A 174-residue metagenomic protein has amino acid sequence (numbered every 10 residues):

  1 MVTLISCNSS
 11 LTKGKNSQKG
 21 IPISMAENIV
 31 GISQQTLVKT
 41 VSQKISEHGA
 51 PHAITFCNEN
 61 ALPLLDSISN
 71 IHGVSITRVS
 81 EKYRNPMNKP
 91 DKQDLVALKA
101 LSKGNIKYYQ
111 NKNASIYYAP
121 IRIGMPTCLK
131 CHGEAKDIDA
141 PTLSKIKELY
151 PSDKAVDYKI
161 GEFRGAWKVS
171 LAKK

Functional and structural regions predicted by a protein language model:
L4-S6: C-terminal motif of bacterial Sec signal peptides marking the signal peptidase cleavage site
S9: Short, conserved catalytic or interaction motifs in soluble domains
T12-T127, D137-K174: Extracytoplasmic c-type cytochrome modules immediately beyond a signal peptide or single-pass transmembrane anchor
K130: Short, cysteine/histidine-rich loop/knuckle motifs that typically chelate Zn2+
G133: Short Cys/His-rich local motifs and their 1-3 flanking residues in nucleic-acid-associated proteins and small
